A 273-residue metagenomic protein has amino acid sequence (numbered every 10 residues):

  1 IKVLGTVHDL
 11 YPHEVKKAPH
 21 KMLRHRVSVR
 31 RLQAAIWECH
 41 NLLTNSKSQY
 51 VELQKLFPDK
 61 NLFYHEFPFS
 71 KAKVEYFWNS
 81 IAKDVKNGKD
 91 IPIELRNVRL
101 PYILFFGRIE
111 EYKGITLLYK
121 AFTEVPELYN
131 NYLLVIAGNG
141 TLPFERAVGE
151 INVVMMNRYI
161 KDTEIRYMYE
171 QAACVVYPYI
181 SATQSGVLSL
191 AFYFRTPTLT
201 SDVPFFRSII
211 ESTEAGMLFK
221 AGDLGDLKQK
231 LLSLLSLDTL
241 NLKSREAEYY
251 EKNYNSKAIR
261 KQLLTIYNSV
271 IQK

Functional and structural regions predicted by a protein language model:
I1, M22-L42: Membrane-proximal helix-turn-helix segments that form the acceptor-binding/catalytic region of lipid-linked
W37-G88: Donor nucleotide-sugar binding/catalytic pocket of nucleotide-sugar-dependent glycosyltransferases
I81, T239-S269: A charged, aromatic-enriched C-terminal amphipathic alpha-helix characteristic of glycosyltransferases across folds
P92-K113, Y119-F122, L134: Conserved donor-binding/catalytic core segment of Leloir-type glycosyltransferases
F106, T116-Y119, L133-E145, R158: Glycosyltransferase donor-sugar binding loop
F144-Y167: Nucleotide-activated donor-binding/catalytic signature segment of Leloir-type glycosyltransferases, i.e., the conserved
M155, S212-T213, M217-L224, L232-T239: Conserved acidic donor-binding segment of nucleotide-sugar-dependent glycosyltransferases
Y167-T183, Y193-T196: Acidic donor-binding loop of glycosyltransferase active sites
